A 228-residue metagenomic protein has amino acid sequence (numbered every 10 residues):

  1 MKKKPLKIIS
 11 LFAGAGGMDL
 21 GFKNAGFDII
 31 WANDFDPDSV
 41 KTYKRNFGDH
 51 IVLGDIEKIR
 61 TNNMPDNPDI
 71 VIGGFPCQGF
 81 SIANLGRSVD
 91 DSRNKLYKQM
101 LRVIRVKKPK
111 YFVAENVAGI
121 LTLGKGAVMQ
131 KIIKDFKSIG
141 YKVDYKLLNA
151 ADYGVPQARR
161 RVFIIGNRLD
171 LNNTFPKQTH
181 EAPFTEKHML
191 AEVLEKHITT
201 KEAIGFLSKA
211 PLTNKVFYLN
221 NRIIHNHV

Functional and structural regions predicted by a protein language model:
M1-K2, V155: Sterically constrained small-residue positions within well-ordered secondary structures of folded domains
K2-K108, A118-T122, A127-Q130: Core alpha/beta nucleotide-donor-binding catalytic domains of modification enzymes
T61-P68, I82-V228: Class I S-adenosyl-L-methionine
